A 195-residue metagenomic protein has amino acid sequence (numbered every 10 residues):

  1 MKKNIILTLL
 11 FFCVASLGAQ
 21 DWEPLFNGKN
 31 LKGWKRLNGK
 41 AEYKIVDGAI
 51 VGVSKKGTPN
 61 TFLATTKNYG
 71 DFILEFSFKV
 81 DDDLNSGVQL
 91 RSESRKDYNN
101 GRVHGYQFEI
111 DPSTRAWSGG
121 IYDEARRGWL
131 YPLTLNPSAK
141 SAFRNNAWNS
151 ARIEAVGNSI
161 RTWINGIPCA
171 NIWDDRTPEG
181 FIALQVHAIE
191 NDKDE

Functional and structural regions predicted by a protein language model:
N4-V14: Sec-dependent N-terminal signal peptides
C13-D21: Bacterial Sec-dependent signal peptides at the C-terminal "C-region" and cleavage site
Q20-E195: Carbohydrate-interacting regions of secretory-pathway proteins
